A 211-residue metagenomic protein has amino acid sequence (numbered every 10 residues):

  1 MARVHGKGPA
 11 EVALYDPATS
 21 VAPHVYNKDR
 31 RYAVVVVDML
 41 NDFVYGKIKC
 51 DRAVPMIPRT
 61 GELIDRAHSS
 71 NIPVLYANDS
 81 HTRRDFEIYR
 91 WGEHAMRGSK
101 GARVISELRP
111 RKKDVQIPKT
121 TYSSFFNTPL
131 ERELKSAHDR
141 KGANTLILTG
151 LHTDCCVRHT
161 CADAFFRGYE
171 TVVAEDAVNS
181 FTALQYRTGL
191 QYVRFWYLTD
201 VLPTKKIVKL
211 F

Functional and structural regions predicted by a protein language model:
M1-A33, E62-S70, E93-F211: Active-site-adjacent betaalpha module
R30, I48-A67, N71-S80: A short alpha/beta connector and helix-capping loop motif
A33-L40: Acidic-leg catalytic submotif of subtilisin-like serine proteases
M39, D79, D176: Active-site loop/turn elements of alpha/beta-hydrolase fold enzymes, especially the short glycine-/histidine-rich
N41-G46: Short acidic, Gly/Ser-rich segments with clustered Asp/Glu that frequently serve as metal-coordination loops in enzyme
F86-E93: Metal-dependent catalytic neighborhoods of phosphoester/phosphodiester hydrolases
